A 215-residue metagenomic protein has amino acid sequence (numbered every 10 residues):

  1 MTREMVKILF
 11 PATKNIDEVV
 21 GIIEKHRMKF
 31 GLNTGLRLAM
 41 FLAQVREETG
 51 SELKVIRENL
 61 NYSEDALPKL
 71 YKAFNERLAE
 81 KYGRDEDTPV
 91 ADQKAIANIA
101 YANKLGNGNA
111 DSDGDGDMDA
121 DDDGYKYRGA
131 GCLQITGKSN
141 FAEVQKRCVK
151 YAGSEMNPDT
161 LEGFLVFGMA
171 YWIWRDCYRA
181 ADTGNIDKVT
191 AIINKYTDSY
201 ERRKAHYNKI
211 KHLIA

Functional and structural regions predicted by a protein language model:
T2-E18, R46-A170: Peptidoglycan-targeting cell-wall enzymes and recognition modules
V6-L36: An N-terminal domain-cap segment
G21, L42, V166, D187 (+2 more regions): Solvent-exposed, polar/charged alpha-helical surfaces in well-ordered, non-transmembrane soluble domains, broadly
N33-R37, Y125-R128, G184-N185: Extracellular/periplasmic catalytic domains that process cell-envelope and extracellular macromolecules
G35-G50: Active-site-adjacent structural elements in enzyme catalytic domains
V45-T49, A181-S199: Acidic helix/loop microenvironments that form the catalytic cleft of cell-wall polysaccharide enzymes
M169-C177, I193: Extended serine/threonine-enriched, polar tracts that run as long, contiguous segments within proteins
A191, K195-A215: Extracellular low-complexity, O-glycosylation-prone Ser/Thr/Pro/Gly-rich "stalks" and linkers flanking catalytic
